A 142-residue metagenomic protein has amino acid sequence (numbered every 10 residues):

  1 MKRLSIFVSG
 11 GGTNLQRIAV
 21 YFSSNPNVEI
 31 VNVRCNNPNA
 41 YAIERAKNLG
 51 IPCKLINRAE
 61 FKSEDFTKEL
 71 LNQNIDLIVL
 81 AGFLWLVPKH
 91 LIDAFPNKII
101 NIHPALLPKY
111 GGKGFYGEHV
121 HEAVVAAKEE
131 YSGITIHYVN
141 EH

Functional and structural regions predicted by a protein language model:
M1-H142: One-carbon transfer enzymes
